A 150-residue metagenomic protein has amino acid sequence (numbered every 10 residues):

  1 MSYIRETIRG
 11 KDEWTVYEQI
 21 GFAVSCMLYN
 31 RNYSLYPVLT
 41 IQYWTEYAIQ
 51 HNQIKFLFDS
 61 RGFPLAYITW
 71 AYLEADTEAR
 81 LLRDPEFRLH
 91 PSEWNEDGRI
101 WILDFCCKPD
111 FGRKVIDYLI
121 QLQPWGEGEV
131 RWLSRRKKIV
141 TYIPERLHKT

Functional and structural regions predicted by a protein language model:
M1-T40: Short amphipathic alpha-helix that is part of the acyltransferase structural core
L39, I49-N52, D97, K114: Short, well-structured alpha-helical interface segments that form or flank functional binding sites
I41-W44, K149-T150: A short, highly charged, low-complexity intrinsically disordered segment
W44-F56, L73-T77: A short helix-loop-beta-strand connector motif used in the catalytic cores of GNAT acetyltransferases and, in some
H51-Y67: Conserved beta-hairpin
I68-Y72: Short beta->alpha transition motifs characteristic of CBS
D76-H148: Acyl-donor binding region in acyl/amide transferases
